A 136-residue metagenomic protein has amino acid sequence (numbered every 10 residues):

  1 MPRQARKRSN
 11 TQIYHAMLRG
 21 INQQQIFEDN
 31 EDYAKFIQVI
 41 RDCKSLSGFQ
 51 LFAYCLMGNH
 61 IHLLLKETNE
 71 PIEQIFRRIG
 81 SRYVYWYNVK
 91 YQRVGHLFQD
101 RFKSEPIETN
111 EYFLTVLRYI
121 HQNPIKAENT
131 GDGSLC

Functional and structural regions predicted by a protein language model:
M1-C136: Short catalytic/metal-binding and nucleic-acid-binding patches
